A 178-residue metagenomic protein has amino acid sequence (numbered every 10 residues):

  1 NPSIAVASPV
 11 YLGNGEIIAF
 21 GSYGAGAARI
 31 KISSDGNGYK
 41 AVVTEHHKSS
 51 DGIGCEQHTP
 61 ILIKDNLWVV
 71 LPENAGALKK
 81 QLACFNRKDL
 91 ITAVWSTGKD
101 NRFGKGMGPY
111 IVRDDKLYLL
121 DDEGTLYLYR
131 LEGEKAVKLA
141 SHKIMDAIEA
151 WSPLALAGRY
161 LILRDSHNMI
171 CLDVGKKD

Functional and structural regions predicted by a protein language model:
N1-D178: Noncatalytic, solvent-exposed loop/strand surfaces of beta-propeller-type extracellular/periplasmic domains
